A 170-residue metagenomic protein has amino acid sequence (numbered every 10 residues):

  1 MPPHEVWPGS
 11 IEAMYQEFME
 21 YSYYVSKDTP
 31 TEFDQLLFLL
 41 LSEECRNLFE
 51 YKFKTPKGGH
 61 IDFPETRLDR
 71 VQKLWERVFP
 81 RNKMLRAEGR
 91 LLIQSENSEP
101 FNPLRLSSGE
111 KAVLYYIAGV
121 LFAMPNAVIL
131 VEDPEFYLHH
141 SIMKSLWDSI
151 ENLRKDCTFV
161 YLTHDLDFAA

Functional and structural regions predicted by a protein language model:
M1-H4: N-terminal low-complexity, Ser/Thr- and acidic-residue-enriched intrinsically disordered segments
G9-K111, A118-V128, N152: Extended helical coiled-coil dimerization/tether regions that scaffold and oligomerize large DNA-maintenance assemblies
E132-P134: Walker B catalytic acidic pair
F136-H140, K144: Conserved D-loop-proximal element of ABC-family nucleotide-binding domains
S145-I150: Conserved hydrophobic alpha-helix in the ABC-type ATPase nucleotide-binding domain
L162: Conserved D-loop beta-strand region of ABC ATPase nucleotide-binding domains
D165-A170: Conserved H-loop
